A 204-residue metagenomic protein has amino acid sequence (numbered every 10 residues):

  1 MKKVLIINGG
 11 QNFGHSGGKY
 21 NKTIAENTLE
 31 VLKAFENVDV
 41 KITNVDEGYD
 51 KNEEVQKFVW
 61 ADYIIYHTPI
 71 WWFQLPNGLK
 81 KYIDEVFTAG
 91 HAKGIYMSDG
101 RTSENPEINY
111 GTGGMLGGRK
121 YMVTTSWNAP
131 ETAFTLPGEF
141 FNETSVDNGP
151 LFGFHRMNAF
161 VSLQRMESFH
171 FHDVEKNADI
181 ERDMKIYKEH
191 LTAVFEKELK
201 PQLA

Functional and structural regions predicted by a protein language model:
K2-F35, H190: N-terminal beta1-alpha1 ligand-phosphate binding loop
I6-G10, T125-N128, F169-H172: Short loop/turn segments at strand-loop or loop-helix junctions that form parts of catalytic or ligand-binding pockets
F13-G14, Y49, P130, N177: Flexible, glycine-rich phosphate/dinucleotide-binding loops and adjacent beta-alpha linkers at cofactor/substrate
N21, F140-A204: Glycine-rich phosphate/pyrophosphate-binding loop and the adjoining helix
V31-V38, G113, R119, M157-M166: A structural motif corresponding to the C-terminal end of an alpha-helix and its immediate exit/capping segment
F35-Y49, F169-H172: A short beta-strand-loop structural module common to alpha/beta enzyme folds
E47-Q56, N177-M184: Structural motif
N52-F154: Helix-loop-strand module that forms the ligand-binding subsite of alpha/beta enzymes
